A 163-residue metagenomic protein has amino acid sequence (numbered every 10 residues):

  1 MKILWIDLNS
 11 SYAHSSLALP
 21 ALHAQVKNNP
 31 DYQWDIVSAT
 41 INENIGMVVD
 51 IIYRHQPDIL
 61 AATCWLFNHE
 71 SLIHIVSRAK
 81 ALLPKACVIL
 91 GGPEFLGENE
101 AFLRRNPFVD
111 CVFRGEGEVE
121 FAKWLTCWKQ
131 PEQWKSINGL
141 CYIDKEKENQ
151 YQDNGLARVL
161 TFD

Functional and structural regions predicted by a protein language model:
K2-S11: Nucleotide-activated donor-dependent transferases that construct or modify glycoconjugates
W5-I6, Y32, I59: General secondary-structure edge motif
S11-Y12, W65: Short acidic-aromatic active-site loops that bind/stabilize oxyanions
Y12-A18: Short N-terminal binding/cap micro-motifs at the start of the first secondary-structure element
A21-Q33: Short helix-loop-beta junction
Q25, D35-L160: Glycine-rich beta-alpha loop elements in corrinoid/cobalamin-binding modules across cobalamin-dependent enzymes
